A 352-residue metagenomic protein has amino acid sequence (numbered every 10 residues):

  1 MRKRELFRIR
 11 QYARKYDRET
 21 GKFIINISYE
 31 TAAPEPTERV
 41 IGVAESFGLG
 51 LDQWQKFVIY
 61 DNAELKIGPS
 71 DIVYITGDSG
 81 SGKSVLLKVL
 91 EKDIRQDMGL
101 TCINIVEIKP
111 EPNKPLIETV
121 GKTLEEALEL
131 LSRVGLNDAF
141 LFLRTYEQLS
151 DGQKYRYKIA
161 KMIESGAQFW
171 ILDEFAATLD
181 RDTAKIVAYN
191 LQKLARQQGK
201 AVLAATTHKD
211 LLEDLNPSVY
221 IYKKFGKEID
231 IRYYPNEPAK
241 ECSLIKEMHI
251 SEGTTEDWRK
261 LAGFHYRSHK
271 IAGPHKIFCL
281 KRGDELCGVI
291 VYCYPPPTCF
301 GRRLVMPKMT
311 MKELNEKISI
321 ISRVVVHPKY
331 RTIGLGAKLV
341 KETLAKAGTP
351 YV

Functional and structural regions predicted by a protein language model:
M1-K66, R232-N236: Pre-NBD coupling/linker segments of ABC/ABC-like ATPases
Y12-D17, G21, I25-T31, L65-R133: ABC ATPase nucleotide-binding domain signature region
S79, F142, S150: ABC transporter NBD signature
V89-K92, D151-L172: GG-anchored amphipathic helix commonly corresponding to the ABC/SMC/Rad50 NBD signature/C-loop
I171-D180: Walker B catalytic motif
H208-L215: Conserved H-loop
S268-I277, G283-H327: Conserved acyl-donor/pantetheine-binding loop and adjacent beta-alpha core of acyl/acetyltransferases and related
V340-V352: Conserved GNAT acetyl-CoA-binding A-motif
